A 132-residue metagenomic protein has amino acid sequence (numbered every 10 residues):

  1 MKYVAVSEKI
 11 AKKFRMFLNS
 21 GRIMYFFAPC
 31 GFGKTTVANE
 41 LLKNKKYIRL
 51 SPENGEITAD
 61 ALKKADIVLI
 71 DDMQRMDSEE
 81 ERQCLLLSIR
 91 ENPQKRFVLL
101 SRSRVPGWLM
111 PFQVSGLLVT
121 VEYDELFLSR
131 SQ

Functional and structural regions predicted by a protein language model:
K2-F14: N-terminal pre-P-loop "Q-motif" helix
S20-A38: Walker A/P-loop nucleotide-binding motif
R22-Y25, I67-L69, R96: Residue-level preference for the first positions of well-ordered beta-strands
F27-A28, I70, S101-S103: Short beta-strand/turn micro-motifs composed of small residues that flank or help shape donor/cofactor-binding pockets
F32-G33, E53-E56, M73-E79, R104-P106 (+1 more regions): Short acidic, S/G/P-rich loop/turn micro-motifs used as interaction or catalytic elements
T36, Q83, R90-Q132: Alpha-helical sensor/transducer elements of the RecA-like P-loop NTPase core
K43-E56, D66: Conserved catalytic segments around the Walker B and adjacent sensor/switch elements of P-loop NTPase domains
A61-E81: Conserved P-loop NTPase "ATPase switch" module shared by AAA+ and STAND
